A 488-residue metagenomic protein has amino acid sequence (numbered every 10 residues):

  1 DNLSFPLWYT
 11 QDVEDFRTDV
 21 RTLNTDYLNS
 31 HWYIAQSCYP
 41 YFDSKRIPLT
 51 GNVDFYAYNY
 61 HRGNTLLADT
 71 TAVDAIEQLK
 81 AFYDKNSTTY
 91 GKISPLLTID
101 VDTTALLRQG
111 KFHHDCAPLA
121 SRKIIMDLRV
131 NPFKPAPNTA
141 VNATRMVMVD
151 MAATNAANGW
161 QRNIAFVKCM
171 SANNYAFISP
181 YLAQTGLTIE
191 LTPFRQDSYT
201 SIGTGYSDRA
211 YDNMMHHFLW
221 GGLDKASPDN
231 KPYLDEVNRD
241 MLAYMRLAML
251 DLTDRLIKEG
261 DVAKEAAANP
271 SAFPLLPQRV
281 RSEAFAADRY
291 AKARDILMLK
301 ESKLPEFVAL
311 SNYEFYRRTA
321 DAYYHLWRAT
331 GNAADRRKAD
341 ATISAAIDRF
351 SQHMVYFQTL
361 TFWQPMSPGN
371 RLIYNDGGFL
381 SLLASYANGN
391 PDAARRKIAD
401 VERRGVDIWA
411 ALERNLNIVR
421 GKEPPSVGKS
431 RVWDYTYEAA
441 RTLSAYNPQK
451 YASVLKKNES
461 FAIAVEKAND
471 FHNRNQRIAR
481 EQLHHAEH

Functional and structural regions predicted by a protein language model:
D1-L3: Conserved beta-strand->loop/alpha-helix structural units within folded catalytic cores of enzymes with alpha/beta
F5-H488: ER/secretory pathway lumenal C-terminal domains and tails of membrane proteins involved in glycoprotein biogenesis
